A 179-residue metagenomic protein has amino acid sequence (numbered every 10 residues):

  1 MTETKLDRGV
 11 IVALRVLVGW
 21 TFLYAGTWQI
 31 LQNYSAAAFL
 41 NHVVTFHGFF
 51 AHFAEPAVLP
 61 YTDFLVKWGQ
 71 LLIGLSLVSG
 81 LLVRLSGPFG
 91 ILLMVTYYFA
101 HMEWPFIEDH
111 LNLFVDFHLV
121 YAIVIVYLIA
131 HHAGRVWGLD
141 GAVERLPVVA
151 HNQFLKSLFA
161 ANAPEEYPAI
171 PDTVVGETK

Functional and structural regions predicted by a protein language model:
M1-H42, F49-L72, S79-K179: Extended, low-polarity transmembrane helix blocks
